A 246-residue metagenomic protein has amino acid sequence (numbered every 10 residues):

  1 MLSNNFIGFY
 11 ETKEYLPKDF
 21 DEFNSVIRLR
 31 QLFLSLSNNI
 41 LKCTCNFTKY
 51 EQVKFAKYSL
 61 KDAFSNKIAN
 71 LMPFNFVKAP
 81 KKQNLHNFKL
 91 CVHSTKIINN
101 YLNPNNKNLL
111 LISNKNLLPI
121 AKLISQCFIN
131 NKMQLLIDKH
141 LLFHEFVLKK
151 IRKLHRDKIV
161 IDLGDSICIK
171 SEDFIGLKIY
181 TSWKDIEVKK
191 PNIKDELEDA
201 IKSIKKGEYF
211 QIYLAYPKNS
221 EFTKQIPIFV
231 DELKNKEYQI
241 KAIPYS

Functional and structural regions predicted by a protein language model:
M1-L136: Terminal, charged accessory segments of proteins
M133-S246: Catalytic core segments in nucleotide and nucleic-acid processing enzymes
